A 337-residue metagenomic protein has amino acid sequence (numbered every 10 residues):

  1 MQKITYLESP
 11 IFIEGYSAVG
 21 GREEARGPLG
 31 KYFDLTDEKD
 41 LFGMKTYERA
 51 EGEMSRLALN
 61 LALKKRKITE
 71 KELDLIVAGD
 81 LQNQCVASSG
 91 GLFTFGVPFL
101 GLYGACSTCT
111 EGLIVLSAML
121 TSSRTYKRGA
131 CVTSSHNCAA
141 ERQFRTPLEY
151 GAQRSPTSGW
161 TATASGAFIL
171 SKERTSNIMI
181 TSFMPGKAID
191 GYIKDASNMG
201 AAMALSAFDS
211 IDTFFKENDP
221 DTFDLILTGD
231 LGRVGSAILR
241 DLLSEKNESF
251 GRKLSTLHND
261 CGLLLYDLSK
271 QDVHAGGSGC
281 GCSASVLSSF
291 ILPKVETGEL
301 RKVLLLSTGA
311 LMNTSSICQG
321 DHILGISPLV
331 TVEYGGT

Functional and structural regions predicted by a protein language model:
M1-E48, P147-E217, R252-L263, S269-D272 (+2 more regions): Condensing-enzyme catalytic core mediating Claisen C-C bond formation in acyl metabolism
I13, E48-C106, D221-A237, L242: Conserved beta-ketoacyl condensing-enzyme motif
E14, A78-G79, G129-S135, V303-T308: Short beta-strand segments
V19, A78-Q84, S135-H136, T175 (+1 more regions): Short glycine-enriched loops at secondary-structure junctions
E24-R26, A87-S89, A140-T146, A237-L239 (+1 more regions): Short acidic, glycine/serine/threonine-rich loops at helix termini
E51-K67, V115, A202-E217, V286-P293: Short, well-ordered amphipathic alpha-helical segments that serve as non-catalytic structural scaffolds within diverse
C85-V86, N137-R142, K187-Y192, G235 (+1 more regions): Short, well-ordered, mixed-charge alpha-helical segments that flank or form enzyme active sites
Y103-V132, L170, S278-E299: Active-site-proximal alpha-helical scaffold in enzymes
